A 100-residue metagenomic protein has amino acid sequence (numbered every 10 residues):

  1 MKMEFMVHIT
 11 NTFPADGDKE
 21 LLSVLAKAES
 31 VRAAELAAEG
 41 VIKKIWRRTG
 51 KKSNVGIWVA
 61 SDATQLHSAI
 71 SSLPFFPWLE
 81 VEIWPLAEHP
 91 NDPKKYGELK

Functional and structural regions predicted by a protein language model:
M1-K100: Conserved, structured core segments of small domains
